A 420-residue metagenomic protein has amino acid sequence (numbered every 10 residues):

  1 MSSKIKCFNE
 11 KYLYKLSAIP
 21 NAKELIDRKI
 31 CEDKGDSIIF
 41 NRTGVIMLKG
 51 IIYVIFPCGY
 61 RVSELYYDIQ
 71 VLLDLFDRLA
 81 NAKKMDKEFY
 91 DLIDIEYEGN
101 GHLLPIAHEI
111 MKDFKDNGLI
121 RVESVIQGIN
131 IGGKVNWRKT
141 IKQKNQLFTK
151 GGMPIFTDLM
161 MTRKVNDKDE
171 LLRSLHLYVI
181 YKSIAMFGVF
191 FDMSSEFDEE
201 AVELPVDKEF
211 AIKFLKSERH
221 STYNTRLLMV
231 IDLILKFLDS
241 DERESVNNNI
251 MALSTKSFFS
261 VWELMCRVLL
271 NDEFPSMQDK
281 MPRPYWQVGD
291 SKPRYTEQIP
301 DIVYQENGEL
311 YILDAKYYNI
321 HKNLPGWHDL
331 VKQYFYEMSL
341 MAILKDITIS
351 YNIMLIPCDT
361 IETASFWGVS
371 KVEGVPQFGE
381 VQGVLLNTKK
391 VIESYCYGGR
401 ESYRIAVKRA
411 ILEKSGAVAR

Functional and structural regions predicted by a protein language model:
M1-D33, L48-K49, S245-R420: Catalytic core segments in nucleotide and nucleic-acid processing enzymes
M1-L215, Y223-N248, E413-R420: Terminal, charged accessory segments of proteins
M161-R173, H220, N224, A252-S260 (+1 more regions): Short, charged/polar micro-motifs that form catalytic or ligand-binding hotspots
